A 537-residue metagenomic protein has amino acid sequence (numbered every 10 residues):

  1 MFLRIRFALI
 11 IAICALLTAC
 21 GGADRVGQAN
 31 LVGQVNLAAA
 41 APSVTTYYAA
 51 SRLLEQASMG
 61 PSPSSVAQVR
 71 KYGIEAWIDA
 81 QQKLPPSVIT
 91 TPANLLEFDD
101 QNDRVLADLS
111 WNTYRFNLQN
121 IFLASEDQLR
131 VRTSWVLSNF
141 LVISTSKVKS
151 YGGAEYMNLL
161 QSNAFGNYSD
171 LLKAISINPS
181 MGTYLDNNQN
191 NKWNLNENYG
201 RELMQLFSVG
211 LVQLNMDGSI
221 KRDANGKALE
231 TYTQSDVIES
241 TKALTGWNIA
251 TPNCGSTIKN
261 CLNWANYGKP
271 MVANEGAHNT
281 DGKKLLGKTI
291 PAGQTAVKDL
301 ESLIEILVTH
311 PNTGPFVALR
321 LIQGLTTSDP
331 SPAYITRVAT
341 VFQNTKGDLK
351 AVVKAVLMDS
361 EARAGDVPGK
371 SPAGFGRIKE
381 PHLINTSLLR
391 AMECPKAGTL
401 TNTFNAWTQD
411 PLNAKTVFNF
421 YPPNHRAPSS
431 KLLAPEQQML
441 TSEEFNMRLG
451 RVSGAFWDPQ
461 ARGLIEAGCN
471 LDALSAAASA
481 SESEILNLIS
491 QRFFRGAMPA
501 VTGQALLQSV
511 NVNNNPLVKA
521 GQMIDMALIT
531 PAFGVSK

Functional and structural regions predicted by a protein language model:
M1-L9: Bacterial N-terminal signal peptides that target proteins for export
L16-A19: C-terminal motif of bacterial Sec signal peptides marking the signal peptidase cleavage site
G21-D24: Bacterial signal peptide processing site
Q28-R52: Post-signal peptide N-terminal segment of mature Sec-exported envelope proteins
S51-S58, H310-T345, K354-K537: Flexible, low-complexity segments enriched for small/polar residues
E55, P61-N163, C261-L262: N-terminal accessory alpha/beta regions
R70, Q82, E97-D100, W111-L118 (+2 more regions): Active-site substrate-binding loop specific to GH73 endo-beta-N-acetylglucosaminidase modules in bacterial autolysins
